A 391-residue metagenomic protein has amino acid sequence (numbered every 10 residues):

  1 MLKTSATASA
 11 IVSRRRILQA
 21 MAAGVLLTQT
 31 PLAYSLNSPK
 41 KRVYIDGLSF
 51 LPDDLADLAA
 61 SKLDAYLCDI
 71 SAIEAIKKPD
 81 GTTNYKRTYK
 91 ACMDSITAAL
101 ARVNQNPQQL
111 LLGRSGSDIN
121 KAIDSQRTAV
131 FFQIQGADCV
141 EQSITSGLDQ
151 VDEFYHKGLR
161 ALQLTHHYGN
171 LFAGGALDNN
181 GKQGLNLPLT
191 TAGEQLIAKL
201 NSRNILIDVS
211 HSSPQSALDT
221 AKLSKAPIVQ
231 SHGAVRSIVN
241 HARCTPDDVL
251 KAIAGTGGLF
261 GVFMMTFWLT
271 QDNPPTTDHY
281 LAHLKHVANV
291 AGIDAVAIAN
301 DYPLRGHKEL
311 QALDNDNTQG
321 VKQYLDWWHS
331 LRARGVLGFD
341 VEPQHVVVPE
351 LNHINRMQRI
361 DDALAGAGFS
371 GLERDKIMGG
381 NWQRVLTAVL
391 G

Functional and structural regions predicted by a protein language model:
M1-S13, A23: N-terminal secretory signal peptides
V12, L18-L27, Y34-G174, D178-Q183 (+3 more regions): N-terminal hydrophobic targeting/anchoring segments and the immediately downstream early-domain regions of hydrolases
I17-L18, I207: Conserved short hydrophobic patches within well-ordered secondary structure
G181-D272: Active-site core of metal-dependent hydrolases
